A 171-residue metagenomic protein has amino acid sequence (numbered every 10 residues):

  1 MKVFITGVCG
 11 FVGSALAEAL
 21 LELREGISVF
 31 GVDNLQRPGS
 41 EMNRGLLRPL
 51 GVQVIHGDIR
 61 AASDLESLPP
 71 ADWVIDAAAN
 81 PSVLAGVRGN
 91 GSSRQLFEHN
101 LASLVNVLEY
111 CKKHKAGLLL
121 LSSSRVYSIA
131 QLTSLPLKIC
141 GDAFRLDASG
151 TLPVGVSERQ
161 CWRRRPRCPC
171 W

Functional and structural regions predicted by a protein language model:
M1-W171: N-terminal Rossmann-like NAD(P)+-binding domain of SDR-like oxidoreductases, especially those catalyzing
